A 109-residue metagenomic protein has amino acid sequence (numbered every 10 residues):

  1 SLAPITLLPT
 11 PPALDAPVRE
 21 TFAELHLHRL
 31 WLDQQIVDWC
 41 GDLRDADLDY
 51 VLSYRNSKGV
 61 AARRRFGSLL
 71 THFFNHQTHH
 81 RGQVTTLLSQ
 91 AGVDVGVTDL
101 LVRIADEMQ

Functional and structural regions predicted by a protein language model:
S1-A13, H26, Q34, N56-Q109: Short, contiguous alpha-helical
P17-W31: A short, structured beta-strand-centered segment in the mid-to-C-terminal lobe of catalytic cores from group-transfer
D42-G59: Acidic catalytic patch
